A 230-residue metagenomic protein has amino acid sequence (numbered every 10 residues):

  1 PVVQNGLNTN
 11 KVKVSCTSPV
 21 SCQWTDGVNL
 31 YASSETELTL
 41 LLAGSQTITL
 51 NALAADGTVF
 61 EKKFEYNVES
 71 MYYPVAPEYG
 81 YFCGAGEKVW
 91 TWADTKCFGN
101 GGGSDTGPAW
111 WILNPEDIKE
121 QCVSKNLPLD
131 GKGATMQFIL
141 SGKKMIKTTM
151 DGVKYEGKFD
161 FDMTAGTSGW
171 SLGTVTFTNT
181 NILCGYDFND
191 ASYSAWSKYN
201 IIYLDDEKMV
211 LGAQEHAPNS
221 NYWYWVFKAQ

Functional and structural regions predicted by a protein language model:
N5-S18: A short beta-strand segment in extracellular, disulfide-stabilized domains
T9, A43-T47, D206: Extracellular Ig-like/FN3 beta-sandwich strand-entry sites
S15-N29: Change to "...patches in solvent-exposed regions of secreted, membrane-anchored, or virion-exposed structural
Y31-A55: Solvent-exposed segments in extracellular or luminal domains encompassing
N51, N200, E207-S220: Short, exposed beta-strand-loop hairpins at the edges of beta-sheets in extracellular/periplasmic proteins
L53-S70, P218-N221: Short, exposed coil/turn segments at beta-strand boundaries within extracellular/luminal domains
S70-T91: N-terminal helix-cap/turn-to-beta initiation motif at the start of protein domains
F98, K119-L204: Contiguous, well-ordered beta-strand patches that form the walls/edges of small beta-barrel/beta-sandwich domains
